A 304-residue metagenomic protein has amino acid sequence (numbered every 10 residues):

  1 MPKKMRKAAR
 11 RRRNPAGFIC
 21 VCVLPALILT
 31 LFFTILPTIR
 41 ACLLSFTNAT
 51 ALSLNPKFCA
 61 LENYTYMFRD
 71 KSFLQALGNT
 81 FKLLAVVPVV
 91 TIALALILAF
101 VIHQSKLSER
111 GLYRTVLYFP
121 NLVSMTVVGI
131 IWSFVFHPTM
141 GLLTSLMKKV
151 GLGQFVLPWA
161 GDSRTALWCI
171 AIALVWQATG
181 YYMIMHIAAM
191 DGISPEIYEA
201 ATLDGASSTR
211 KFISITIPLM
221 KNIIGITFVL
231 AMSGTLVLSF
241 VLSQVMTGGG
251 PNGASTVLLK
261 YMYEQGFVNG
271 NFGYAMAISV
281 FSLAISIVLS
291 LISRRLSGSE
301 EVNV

Functional and structural regions predicted by a protein language model:
M1-R13: Short, Lys/Arg-rich, polar N-terminal cytosolic tail immediately upstream of the first transmembrane signal-anchor
R12-V304: A structural signal for multi-pass alpha-helical bundles of membrane permease subunits that mediate small-molecule
